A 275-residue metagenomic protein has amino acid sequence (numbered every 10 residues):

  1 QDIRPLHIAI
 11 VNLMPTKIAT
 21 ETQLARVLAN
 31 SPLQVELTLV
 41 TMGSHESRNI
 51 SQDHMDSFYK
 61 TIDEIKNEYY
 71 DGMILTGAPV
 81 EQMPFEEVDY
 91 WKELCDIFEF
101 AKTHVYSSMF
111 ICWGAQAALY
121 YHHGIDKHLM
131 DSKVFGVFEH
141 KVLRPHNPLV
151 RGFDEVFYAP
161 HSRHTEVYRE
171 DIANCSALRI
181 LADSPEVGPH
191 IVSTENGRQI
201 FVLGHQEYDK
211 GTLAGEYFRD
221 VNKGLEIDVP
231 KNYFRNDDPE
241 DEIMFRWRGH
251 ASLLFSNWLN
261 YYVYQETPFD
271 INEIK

Functional and structural regions predicted by a protein language model:
Q1-T41, I65, Y69, D96 (+2 more regions): Amide-donor transfer/coupling interface in amidating biosynthetic enzymes
R26, M55, F85, Y90-W91 (+4 more regions): Hydrophobic alpha-helical segments
H45-E46: Non-catalytic localization and substrate-recognition regions of ubiquitin/SUMO ligases
N49-Q52, L213-G215: Short aromatic-enriched loop/helix-cap "lid" or pocket-rim segments at secondary-structure transitions that line
I50-Y69: Glycine-rich, highly charged phosphate/nucleotide-binding loops
G72: Short, Asp-centered acidic motifs that coordinate Mg2+ and/or phosphate in catalytic or ligand-binding sites
L75-R144: Cysteine-nucleophile active-site neighborhood
